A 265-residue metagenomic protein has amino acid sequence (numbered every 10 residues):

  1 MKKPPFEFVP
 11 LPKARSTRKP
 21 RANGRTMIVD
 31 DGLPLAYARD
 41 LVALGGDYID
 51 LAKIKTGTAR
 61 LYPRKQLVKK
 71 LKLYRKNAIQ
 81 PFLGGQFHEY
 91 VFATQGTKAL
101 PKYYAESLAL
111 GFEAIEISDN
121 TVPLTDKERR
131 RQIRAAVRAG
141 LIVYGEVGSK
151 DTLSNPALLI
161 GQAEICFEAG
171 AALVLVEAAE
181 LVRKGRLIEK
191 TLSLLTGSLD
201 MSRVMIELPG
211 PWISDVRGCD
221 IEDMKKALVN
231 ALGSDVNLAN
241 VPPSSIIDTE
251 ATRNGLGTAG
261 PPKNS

Functional and structural regions predicted by a protein language model:
M1-L71, A78: Conserved N-terminal beta1-alpha1 strand-loop-helix module at the mouth
P5-R15, L199-S265: C-terminal alpha-helical cap/extension of soluble enzyme domains
L11-G24, N77-E89, Q132-D151: N-terminal small/glycine-rich loop or linker at the start of catalytic domains across soluble metabolic enzymes
P12-R15, P34-A36, R60-L73, F92-P101 (+5 more regions): Active-site-adjacent beta->alpha loops and helix N-cap segments on the catalytic face of soluble alpha/beta enzymes
N23-D30, I49-I54, P81-G85, I115-I117 (+5 more regions): Hydrophobic faces of well-ordered beta-strands that scaffold small-molecule active sites in alpha/beta enzyme cores
R39-Y48, R64-A78, P101-G111, Q132-G140 (+3 more regions): Acidic (Asp/Glu)-rich catalytic clusters
D47, T97-T121, I160-V174, S198-M201 (+1 more regions): Structural recognition of alpha->loop->beta junctions
A136-G148, T152-L158, Q162-A172: Histidine/lysine/aspartate-rich catalytic loop segments that bind and position anionic ligands
